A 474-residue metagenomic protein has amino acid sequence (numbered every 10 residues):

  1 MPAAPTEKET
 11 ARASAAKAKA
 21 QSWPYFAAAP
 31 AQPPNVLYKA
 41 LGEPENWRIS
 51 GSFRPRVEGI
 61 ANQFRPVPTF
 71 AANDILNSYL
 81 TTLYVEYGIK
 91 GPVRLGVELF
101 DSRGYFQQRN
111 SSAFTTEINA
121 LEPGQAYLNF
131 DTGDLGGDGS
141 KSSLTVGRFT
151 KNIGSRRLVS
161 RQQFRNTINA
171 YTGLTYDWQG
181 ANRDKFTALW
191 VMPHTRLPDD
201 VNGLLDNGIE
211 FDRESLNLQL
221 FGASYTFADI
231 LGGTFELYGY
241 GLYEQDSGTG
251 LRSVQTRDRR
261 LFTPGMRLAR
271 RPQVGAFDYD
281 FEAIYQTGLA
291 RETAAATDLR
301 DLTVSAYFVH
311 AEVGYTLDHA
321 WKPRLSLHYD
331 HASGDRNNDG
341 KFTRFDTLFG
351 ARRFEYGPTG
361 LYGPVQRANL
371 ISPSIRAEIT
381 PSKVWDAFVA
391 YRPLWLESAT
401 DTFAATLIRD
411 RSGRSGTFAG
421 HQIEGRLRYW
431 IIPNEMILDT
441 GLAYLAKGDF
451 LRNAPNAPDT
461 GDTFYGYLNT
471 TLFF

Functional and structural regions predicted by a protein language model:
M1-N77, Y84-K90, P323-S326, N337 (+1 more regions): N-terminal periplasmic/intermembrane-space "pro-region" immediately following the signal or transit peptide
G59-Y79, Y87-L144, R157-S160, D206-E210 (+6 more regions): Surface-exposed loop and membrane-interface regions of Gram-negative outer-membrane beta-barrel proteins
Y127, I375, F388-V389, F418-I431 (+2 more regions): Conserved C-terminal beta-signal and adjacent last beta-strands/turns of outer-membrane beta-barrel proteins
D134-S142, R161-N338, T380-W385, P393-W395 (+5 more regions): Signature for the C-terminal beta-barrel architecture of outer-membrane proteins
G147: Small/polar (Gly/Ser/Thr/Ala-rich) solvent-exposed segments that form structured loops/beta-strands/short helices used
S215-F221, R352-R376, T380: Outer-membrane beta-barrel signature, preferentially recognizing the C-terminal barrel domain of Gram-negative
T343-R367, S398-G413: Flexible internal linker/loop segments at domain or repeat junctions
I431-F473: Predominantly the C-terminal beta-signal and adjacent terminal strand-loop region of outer-membrane beta-barrel
